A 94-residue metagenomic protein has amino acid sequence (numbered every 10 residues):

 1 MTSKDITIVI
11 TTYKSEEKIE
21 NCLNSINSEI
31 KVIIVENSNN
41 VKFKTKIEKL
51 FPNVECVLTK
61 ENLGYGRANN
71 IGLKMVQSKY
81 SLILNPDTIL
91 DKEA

Functional and structural regions predicted by a protein language model:
D5-T7, K31: Cell-envelope/extracellular polymer assembly enzymes that use nucleotide-activated donors
T12-S28: Short, well-formed alpha-helical segments that are part of the catalytic scaffolds of diverse glycosyltransferases
S25, E36-T45: A conserved acidic beta->alpha catalytic loop
I30-N39, V57-T59: Short beta-strand/loop segment that forms part of the nucleotide-sugar
K42, T88-A94: Acidic donor-binding/catalytic loop of UDP-sugar-dependent glycosyltransferases, especially processive GT2
T59, L84-P86: Catalytic metal- and UDP-sugar-binding loop of GT-A-like glycosyltransferases, i.e., residues flanking the conserved
T59-V76: Glycine-rich, basic loop-to-helix element that forms the pyrophosphate-binding segment of sugar-nucleotide handling
S81: Short aromatic/hydrophobic "clamp" motif used to bind/position activated sugar donors
